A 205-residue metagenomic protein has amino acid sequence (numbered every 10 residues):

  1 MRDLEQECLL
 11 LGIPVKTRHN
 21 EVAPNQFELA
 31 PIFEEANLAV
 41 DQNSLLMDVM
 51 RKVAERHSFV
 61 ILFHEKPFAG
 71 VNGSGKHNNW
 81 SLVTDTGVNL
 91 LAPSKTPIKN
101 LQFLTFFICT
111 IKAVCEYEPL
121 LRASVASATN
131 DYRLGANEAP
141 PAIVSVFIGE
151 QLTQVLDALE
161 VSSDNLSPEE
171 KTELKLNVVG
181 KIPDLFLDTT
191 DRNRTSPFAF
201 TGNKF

Functional and structural regions predicted by a protein language model:
M1-F63, V71-F205: Glycine-rich, acidic/polar active-site loops that bind/position phosphate-bearing ligands
K66: Short, ordered loop/turn segments at secondary-structure junctions
